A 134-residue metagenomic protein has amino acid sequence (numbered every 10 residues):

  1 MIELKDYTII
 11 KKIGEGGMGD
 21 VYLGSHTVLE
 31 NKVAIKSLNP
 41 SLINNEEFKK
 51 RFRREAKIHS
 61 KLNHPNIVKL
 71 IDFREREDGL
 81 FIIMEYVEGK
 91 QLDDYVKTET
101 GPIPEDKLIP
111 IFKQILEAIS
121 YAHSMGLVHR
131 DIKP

Functional and structural regions predicted by a protein language model:
I10-G16, V21: Protein kinase glycine-rich loop
G14, R54, N63-N66: Flexible N-lobe loop architecture of eukaryotic-like protein kinase catalytic domains
S25-K32: Conserved N-lobe loop of protein kinases adjacent to the ATP-binding glycine-rich P-loop
N39-K61: AlphaC helix of the eukaryotic protein kinase fold
F73: Activation-segment/catalytic-loop signature of the eukaryotic protein kinase fold
E77-Q91, Y95: Conserved short submotifs of the Hanks-type protein kinase catalytic core that shape the nucleotide-binding pocket
I111-F112: Activation segment signature within eukaryotic-like protein kinase domains
L116-L127: Protein kinase catalytic-loop region centered on the HRD/HxD motif
